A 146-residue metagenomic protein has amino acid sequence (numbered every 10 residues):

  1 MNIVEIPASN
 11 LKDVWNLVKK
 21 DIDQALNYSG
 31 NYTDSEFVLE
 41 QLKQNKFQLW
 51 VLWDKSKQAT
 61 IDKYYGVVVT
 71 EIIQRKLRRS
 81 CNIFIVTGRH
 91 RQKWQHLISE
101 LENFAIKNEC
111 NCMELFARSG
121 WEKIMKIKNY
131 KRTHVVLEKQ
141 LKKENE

Functional and structural regions predicted by a protein language model:
M1-T33: Short amphipathic alpha-helix that is part of the acyltransferase structural core
A8-W15, L39-N45, I73-K76, W94-E100: A broad, low-specificity signal for short, low-complexity segments enriched in glycine/proline and polar/charged
D13-N16, I61, K123-K126: Short, solvent-exposed polar/charged micro-motifs at secondary-structure junctions
Y28-L49: Active-site rim helix/loop that mediates acceptor-substrate recognition in acyltransferases
Q44-R91: Conserved donor-binding loop and adjoining core beta-sheet/short helix segment in diverse acyl/aminoacyl transferases
K76-K126: Acyl-donor binding region in acyl/amide transferases
L115-S119, K123-E146: Active-site/acyl-donor-binding loops of N-acyltransferases
